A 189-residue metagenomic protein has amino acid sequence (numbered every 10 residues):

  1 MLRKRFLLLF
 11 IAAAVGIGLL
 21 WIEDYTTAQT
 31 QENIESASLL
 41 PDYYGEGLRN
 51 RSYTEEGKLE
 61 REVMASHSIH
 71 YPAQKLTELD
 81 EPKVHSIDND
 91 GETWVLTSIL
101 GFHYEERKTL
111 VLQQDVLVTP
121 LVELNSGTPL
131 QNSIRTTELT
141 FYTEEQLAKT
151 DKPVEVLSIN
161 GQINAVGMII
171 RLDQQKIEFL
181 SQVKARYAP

Functional and structural regions predicted by a protein language model:
M1-P189: Mature-chain termini and adjacent capping regions
